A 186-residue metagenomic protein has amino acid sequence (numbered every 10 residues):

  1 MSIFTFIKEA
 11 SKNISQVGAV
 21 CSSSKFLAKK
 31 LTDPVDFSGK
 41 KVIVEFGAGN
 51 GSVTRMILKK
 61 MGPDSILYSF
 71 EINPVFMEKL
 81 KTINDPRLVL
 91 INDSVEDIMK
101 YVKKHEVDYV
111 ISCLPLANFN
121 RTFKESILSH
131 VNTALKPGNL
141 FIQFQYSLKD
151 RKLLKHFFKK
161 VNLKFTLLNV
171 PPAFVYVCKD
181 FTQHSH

Functional and structural regions predicted by a protein language model:
I3-V35: Class I SAM-dependent methyltransferase Rossmann-like catalytic core, especially the SAM/SAH-binding loop
K40-G49: Conserved class I S-adenosyl-L-methionine
G51-R55: Glycine-rich SAM-binding Motif I of class I
N73-V75: Conserved SAM/SAH-binding beta-strand->alpha-helix loop
P86-V95: Conserved SAM-binding strand-loop segment of SAM-dependent methyltransferases
K100-V110: A short acidic, Gly/Pro-enriched loop at the edge of an enzyme's catalytic core that lines a small-molecule cofactor
E125-P137: A short glycine-rich, Lys/Arg-flanked "PGG" loop and its adjoining helix->strand segment in the class I
P137-Q145: Conserved beta-strand signature within the Rossmann-like core of class I S-adenosyl-L-methionine
